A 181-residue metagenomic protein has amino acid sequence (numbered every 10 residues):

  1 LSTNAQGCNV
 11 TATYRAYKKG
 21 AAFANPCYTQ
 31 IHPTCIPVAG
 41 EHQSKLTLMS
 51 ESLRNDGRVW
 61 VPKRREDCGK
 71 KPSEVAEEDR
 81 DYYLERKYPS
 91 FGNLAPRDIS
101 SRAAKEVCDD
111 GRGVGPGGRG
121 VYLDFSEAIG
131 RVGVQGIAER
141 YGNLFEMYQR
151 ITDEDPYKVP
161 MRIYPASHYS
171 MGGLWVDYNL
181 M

Functional and structural regions predicted by a protein language model:
L1-N9: Catalytic-site beta-strand/loop segments enriched in glycine and acidic/polar residues
A5, I31-T34, S167, M171: Glycine-rich phosphate/pyrophosphate-binding beta-alpha loops
C8-T11, G142: Residue-level marker for well-ordered alpha-helical positions
A12-K19, L180-M181: Conserved catalytic block of serine-dependent lipid acyl chemistry
R15, A21-D155, V159-R162: An anion/pyrophosphate-binding glycine-rich loop and adjacent beta-alpha core in soluble alpha-beta enzymes
A166-M181: FAD-binding beta-loop-beta segment adjacent to the flavin cofactor pocket
